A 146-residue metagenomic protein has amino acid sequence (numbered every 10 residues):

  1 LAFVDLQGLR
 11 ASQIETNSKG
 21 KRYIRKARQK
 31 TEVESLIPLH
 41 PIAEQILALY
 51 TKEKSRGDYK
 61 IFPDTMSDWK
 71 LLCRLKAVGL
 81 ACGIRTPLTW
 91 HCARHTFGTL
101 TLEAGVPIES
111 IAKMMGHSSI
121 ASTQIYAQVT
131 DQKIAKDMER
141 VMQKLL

Functional and structural regions predicted by a protein language model:
L1-V4, G8-A48: Conserved tyrosine-mediated DNA breakage-rejoining catalytic core shared by Y-recombinases
Q7, E44, A48, P63 (+4 more regions): Generic hydrophobic alpha-helical scaffold/packing signal
S12-G20, R85-P87, V106-I125, K136: Short, polar N-cap/turn motifs at the start of nucleic acid-interacting alpha helices
R22, K26-R28, T51-D58, S118: Short acidic (Asp/Glu) and glycine-rich catalytic loops that position anionic groups and cofactors
R28-E32, P63, M115, S119-R140: Catalytic-site neighborhood detector that most strongly recognizes the C-terminal catalytic loop/helix of tyrosine
Q29-A48, R56-A77: C-terminal catalytic core of Y-nucleophile DNA break-rejoin enzymes
S35-P38, Q45, L49, A77 (+1 more regions): DNA/chromatin major-groove-contacting recognition/catalytic segments
I37, E53-K60, C73-K113: Short, basic (Lys/Arg/His-rich) helix/loop patches that form interaction surfaces in the mid-to-C-terminal regions
